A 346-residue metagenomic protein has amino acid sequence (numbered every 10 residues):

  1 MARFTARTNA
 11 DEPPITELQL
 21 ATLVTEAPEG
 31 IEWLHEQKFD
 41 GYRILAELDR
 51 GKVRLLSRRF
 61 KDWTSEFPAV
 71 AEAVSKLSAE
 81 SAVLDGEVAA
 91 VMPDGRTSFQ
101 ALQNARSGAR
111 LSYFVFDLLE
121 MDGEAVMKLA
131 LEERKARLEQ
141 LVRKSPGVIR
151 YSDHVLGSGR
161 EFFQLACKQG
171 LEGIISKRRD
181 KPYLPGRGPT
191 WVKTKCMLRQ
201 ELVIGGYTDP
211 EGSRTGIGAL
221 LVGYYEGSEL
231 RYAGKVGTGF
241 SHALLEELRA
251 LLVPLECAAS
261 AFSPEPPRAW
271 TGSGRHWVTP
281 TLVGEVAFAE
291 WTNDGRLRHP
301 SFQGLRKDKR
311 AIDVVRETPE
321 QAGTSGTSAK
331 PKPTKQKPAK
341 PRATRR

Functional and structural regions predicted by a protein language model:
M1-R346: Catalytic cores of nucleic-acid ligases and guanylyltransferases
